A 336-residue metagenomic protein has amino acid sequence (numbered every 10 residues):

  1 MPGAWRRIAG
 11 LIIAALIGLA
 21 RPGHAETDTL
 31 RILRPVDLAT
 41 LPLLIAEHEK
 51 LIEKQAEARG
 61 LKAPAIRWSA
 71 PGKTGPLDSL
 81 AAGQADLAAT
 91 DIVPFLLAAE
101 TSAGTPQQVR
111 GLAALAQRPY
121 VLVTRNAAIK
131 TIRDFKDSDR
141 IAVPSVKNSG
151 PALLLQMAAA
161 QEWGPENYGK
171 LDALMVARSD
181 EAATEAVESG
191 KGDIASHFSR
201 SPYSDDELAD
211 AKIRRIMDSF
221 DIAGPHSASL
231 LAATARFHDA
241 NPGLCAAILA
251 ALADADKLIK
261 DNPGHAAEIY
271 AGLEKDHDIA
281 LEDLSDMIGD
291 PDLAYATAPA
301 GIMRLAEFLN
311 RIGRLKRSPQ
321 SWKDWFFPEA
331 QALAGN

Functional and structural regions predicted by a protein language model:
M1-G10: Bacterial N-terminal signal peptides that target proteins for export
A9-G18: Bacterial N-terminal signal peptides
R21-A25: Sec/Tat signal peptide C-region and signal peptidase I cleavage site
E26-Y168, D172-A177, F198-S201, P225: Short, glycine-/small- and polar/acidic-enriched structural segments that line small-molecule recognition paths
T40, L44, L77, A81 (+12 more regions): Extracytoplasmic/secreted envelope proteins and their assembly/folding machinery, especially bacterial periplasmic
G164, G169-D172, V176, D180-G272: Pocket-lining segment of extracytoplasmic ligand-binding domains
D239-K316: Secondary-structure end/capping motifs
L309-N336: Conserved C-terminal helix/tail region of periplasmic/extracytoplasmic solute-binding proteins
